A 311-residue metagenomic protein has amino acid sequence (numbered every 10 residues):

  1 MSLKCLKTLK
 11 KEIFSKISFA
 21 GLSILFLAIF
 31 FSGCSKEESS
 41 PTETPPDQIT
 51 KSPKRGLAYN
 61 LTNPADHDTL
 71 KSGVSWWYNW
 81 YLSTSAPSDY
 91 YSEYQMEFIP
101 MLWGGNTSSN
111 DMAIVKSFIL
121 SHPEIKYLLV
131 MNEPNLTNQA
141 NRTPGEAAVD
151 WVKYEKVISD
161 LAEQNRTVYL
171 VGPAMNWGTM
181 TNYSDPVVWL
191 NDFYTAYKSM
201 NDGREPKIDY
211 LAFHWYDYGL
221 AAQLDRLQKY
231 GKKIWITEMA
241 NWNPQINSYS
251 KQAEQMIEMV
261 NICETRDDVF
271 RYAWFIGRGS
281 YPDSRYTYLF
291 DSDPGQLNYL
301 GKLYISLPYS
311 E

Functional and structural regions predicted by a protein language model:
M1-S15: N-terminal secretory signal peptides that target proteins for export/translocation
I24-K51: Bacterial Sec-dependent N-terminal signal peptides
S52-Y127: N-terminal carbohydrate-binding/catalytic regions of secreted carbohydrate-active enzymes
T62-P64, Y81-S85, W103-S108, N132-T137 (+5 more regions): Solvent-exposed loop/turn segments at secondary-structure junctions within structured extracellular/periplasmic domains
W77, Q252-E311: Substrate-binding cleft of secreted/luminal carbohydrate-active enzymes
N79, P100-M101, K126, N132 (+2 more regions): Aromatic- and acid-rich polysaccharide-binding/catalytic face of secreted or lumenal carbohydrate-active enzymes
P100, Q139-A140, V171-N182, K229-M256 (+1 more regions): Active-site clefts of carbohydrate-active enzymes
I119-A148, V168-T181, R204-W215, I236 (+1 more regions): Active-site groove signature of glycoside hydrolases
